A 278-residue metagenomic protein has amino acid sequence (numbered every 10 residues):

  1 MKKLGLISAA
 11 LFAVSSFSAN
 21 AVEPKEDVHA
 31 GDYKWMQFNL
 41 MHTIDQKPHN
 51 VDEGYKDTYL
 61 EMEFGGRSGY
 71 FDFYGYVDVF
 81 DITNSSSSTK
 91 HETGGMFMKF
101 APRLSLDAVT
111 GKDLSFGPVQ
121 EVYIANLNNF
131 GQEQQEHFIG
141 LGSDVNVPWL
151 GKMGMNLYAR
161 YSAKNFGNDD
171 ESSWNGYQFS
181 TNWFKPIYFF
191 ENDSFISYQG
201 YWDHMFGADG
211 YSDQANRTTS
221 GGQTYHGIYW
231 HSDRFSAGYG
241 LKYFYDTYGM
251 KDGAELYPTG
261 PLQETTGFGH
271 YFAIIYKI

Functional and structural regions predicted by a protein language model:
M1-Y33, Q263: Cleavable N-terminal export/targeting peptides
V22-K34, G65-R67, F71-Y74, L106-Y123 (+3 more regions): Short loop/turn motifs that connect adjacent beta-strands in outer-membrane beta-barrel proteins
F38-H42, G75-V79, I124-N128, M155-Y161 (+2 more regions): Transmembrane beta-barrel strands of outer-membrane/channel proteins
I44-Y59: Surface-exposed strand-loop-strand hairpins of Gram-negative outer-membrane beta-barrel proteins
M62-G66, F100-L106, L141-V147, F179-K185 (+2 more regions): Residues on the lipid-exposed face of transmembrane beta-strands in outer-membrane beta-barrel proteins
V77-N129, T218-G221, G249-E264: Surface-exposed loop and membrane-interface regions of Gram-negative outer-membrane beta-barrel proteins
R160-R234, F244-D252, I278: Outer-membrane beta-barrel transmembrane domain signature
E264-I278: Outer-membrane beta-barrel "beta-signal"
